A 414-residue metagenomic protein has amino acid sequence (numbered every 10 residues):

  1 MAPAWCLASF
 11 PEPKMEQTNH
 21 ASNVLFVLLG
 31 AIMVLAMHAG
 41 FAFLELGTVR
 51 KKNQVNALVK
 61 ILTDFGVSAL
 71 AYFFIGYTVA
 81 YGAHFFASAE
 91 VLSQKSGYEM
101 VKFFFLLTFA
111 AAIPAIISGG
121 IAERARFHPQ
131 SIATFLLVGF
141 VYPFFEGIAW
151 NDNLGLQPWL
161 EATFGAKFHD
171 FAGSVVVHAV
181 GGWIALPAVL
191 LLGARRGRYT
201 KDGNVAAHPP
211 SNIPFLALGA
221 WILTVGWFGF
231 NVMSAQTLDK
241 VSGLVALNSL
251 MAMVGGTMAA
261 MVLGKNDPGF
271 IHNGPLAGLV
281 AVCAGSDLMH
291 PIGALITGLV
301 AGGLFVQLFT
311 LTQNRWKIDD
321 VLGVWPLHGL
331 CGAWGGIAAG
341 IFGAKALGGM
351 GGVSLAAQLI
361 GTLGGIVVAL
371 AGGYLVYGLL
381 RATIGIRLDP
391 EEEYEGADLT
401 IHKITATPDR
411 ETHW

Functional and structural regions predicted by a protein language model:
A8-W414: Hydrophobic alpha-helical transmembrane bundles of multi-pass membrane proteins
